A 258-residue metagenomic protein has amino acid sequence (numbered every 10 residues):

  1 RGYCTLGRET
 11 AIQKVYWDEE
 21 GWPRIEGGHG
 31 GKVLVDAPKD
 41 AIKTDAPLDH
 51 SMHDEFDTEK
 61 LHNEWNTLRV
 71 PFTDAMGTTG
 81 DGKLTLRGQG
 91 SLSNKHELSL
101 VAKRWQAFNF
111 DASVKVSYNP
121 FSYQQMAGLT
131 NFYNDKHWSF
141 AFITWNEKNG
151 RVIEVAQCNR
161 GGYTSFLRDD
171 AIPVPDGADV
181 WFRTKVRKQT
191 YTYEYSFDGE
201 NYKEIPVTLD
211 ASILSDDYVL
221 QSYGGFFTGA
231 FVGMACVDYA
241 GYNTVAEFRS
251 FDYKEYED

Functional and structural regions predicted by a protein language model:
R1-D258: Carbohydrate-active catalytic/glycan-binding domains of CAZyme proteins, especially the secreted or lumenal ectodomains
